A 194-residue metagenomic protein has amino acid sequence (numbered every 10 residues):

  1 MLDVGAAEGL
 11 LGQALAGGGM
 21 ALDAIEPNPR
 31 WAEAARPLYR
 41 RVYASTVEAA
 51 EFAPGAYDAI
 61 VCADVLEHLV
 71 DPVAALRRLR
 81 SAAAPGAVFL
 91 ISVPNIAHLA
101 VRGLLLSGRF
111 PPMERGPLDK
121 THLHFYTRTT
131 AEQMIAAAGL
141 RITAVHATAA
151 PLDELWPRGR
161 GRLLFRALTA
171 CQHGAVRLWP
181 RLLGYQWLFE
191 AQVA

Functional and structural regions predicted by a protein language model:
V4: Conserved beta-strand/loop positions that form the S-adenosyl-L-methionine
A7: Conserved glycine-rich SAM-binding loop
L10, A14, R30, A34 (+3 more regions): S-adenosyl-L-methionine-dependent methyltransferase catalytic module, highlighting the catalytic core
A21-E26: Conserved SAM-binding motif I beta-strand of class I
Y39-A49: Conserved SAM-binding strand-loop segment of SAM-dependent methyltransferases
A49-G55: Short amphipathic alpha-helix with an adjacent loop that forms part of the alpha/beta core around
V61: A conserved beta-strand element that flanks and buttresses the S-adenosyl-L-methionine
V65: Hydrophobic adenine-recognition pocket in adenosine-nucleotide-binding enzymes
